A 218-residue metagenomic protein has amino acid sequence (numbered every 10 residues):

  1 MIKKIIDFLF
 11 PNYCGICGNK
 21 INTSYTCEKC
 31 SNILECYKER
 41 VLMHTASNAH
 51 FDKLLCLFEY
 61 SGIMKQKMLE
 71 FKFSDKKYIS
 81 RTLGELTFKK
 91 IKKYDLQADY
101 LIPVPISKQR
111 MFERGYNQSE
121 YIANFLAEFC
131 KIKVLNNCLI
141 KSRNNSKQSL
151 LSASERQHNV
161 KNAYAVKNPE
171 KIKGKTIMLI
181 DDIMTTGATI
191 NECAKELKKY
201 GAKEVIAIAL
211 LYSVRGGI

Functional and structural regions predicted by a protein language model:
M1-D181, T185-I218: Glycine-rich phosphate/pyrophosphate-handling loop used in enzymes and phosphotransfer proteins
